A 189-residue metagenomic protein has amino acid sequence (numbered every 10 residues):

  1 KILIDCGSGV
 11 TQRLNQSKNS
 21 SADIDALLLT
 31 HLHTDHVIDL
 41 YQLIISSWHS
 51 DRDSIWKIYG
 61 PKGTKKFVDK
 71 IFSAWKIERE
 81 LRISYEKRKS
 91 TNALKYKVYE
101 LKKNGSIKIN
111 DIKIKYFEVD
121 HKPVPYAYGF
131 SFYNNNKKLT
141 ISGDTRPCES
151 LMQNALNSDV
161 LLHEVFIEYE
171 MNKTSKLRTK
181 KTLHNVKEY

Functional and structural regions predicted by a protein language model:
K1-T140: Binuclear metal-dependent hydrolase catalytic cores
G129, N136-K138, R146-Y189: Cap/insert and terminal regions of metallo-dependent hydrolase folds
